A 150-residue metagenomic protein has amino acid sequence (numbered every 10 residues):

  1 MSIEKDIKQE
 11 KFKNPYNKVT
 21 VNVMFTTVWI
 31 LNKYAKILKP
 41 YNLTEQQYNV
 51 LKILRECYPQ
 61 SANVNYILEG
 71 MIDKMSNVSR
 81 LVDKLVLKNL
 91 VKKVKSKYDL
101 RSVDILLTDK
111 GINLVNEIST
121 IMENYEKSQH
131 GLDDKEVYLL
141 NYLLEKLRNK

Functional and structural regions predicted by a protein language model:
M1-K11, T120, K135-K150: C-terminal regulatory/oligomerization modules of transcriptional regulators
M1-Y41, L90: N-terminal leader segment of winged-helix/HTH proteins
N22, N49-I53, N113, L139: Pre-recognition alpha-helix immediately N-terminal to the DNA-recognition helix within helix-turn-helix or winged-helix
N32-K74: N-terminal helix-turn-helix DNA-binding core of bacterial DNA-binding proteins
V64, V82-D83: Short, hydrophobic-biased segments on the C-terminal half of alpha helices that form "recognition helices"
D83-L139: Charged, amphipathic alpha-helical coiled-coil/dimerization segments
